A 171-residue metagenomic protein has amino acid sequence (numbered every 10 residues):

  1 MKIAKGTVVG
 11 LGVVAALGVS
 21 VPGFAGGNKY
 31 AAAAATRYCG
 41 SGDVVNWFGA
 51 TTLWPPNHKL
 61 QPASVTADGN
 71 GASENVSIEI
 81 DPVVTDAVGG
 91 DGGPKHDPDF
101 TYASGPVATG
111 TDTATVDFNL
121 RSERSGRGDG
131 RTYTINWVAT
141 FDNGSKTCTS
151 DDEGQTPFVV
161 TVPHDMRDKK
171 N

Functional and structural regions predicted by a protein language model:
M1-G10: Bacterial N-terminal signal peptides that target proteins for export
G12-V13, G23: Cleavable N-terminal signal peptides
F24-N171: Proline-threonine-serine-rich low-complexity tracts
